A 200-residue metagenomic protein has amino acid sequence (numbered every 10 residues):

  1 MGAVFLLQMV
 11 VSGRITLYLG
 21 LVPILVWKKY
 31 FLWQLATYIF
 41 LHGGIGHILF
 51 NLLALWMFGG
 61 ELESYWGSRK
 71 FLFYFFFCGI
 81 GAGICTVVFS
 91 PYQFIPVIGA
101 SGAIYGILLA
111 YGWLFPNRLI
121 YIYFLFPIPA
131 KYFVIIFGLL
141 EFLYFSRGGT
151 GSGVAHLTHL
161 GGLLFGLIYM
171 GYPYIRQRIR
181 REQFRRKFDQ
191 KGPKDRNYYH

Functional and structural regions predicted by a protein language model:
M1, F5, G79-I80, E141 (+1 more regions): Residue-level recognition of pore/gate-forming positions within transmembrane alpha-helices of multi-pass
M1-I15: N-terminal signal-anchor transmembrane alpha helix
M9-V10, K29-F115, F145-G161: Transmembrane helix-loop-helix
G13-V26: Juxtamembrane helix-loop-helix connectors linking adjacent transmembrane helices in multi-pass membrane enzymes
K28-L35, F126-R147, Y198: Aromatic-enriched alpha-helical transmembrane segments of multi-pass intramembrane proteins
S64-Y65, L114-F126, Y174-R181: Alpha-helical transmembrane bundle and helix-membrane interface signal in multi-pass integral membrane proteins
F73-F77, L125, I135: Internal alpha-helical transmembrane segments of multi-pass membrane proteins, especially GPCRs
E141-H200: C-terminal transmembrane module of polytopic alpha-helical membrane proteins
